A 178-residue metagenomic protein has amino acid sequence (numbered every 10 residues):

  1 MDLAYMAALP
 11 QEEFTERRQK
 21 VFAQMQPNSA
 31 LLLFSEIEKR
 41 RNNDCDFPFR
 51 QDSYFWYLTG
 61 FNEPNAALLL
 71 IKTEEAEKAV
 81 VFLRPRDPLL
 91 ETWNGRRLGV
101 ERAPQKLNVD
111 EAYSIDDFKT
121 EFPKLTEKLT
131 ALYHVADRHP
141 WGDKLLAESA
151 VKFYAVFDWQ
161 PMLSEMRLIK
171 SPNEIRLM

Functional and structural regions predicted by a protein language model:
M1-L177: A composition/biophysics-driven feature that prefers long, compositionally simple stretches
